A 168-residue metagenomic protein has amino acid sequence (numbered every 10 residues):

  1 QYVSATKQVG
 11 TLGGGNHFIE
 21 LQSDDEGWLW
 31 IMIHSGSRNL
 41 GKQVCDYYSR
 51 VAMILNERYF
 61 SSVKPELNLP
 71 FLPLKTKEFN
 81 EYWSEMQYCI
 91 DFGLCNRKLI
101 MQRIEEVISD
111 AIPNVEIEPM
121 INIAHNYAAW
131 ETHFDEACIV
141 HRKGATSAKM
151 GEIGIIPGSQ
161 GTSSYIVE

Functional and structural regions predicted by a protein language model:
Q1-E168: Domain-length cofactor-binding catalytic modules of enzymes
